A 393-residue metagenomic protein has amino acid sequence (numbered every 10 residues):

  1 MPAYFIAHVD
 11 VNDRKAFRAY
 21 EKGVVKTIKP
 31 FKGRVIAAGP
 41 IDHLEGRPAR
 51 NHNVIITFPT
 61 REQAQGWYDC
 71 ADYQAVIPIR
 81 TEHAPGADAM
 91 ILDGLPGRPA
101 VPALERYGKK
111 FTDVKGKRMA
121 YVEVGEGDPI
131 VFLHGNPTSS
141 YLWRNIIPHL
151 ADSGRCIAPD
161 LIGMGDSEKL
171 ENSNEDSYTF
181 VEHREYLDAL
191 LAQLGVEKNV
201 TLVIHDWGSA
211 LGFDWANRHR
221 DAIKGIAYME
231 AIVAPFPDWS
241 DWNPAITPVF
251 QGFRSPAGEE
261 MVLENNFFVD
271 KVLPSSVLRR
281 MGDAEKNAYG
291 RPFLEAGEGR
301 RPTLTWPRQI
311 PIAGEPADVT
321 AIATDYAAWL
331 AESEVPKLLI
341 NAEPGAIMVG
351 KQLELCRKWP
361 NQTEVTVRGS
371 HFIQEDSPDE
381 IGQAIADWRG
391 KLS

Functional and structural regions predicted by a protein language model:
M1-N53, P59-D69, Y73, D93-A100: Short S/T/G/P-rich N-terminal loop/turn motif that feeds into the first structured element of a domain
V11-N12, R61, E126, A342-G345 (+1 more regions): Acidic beta-to-alpha connecting loop that harbors the catalytic carboxylate
D13, C70, G135, H205-D206 (+2 more regions): Conserved acidic functional residues
Q74-H83: C-terminal structural segments of small proteins and small subunits
L92, L133-N136, V203, I340: Short hydrophobic segments within beta-strands
E105-K110, G116-M119, L142, I157 (+5 more regions): Flexible "cap/lid" subdomain of the alpha/beta-hydrolase fold that forms the substrate-access gate
E123-K169: Conserved HGGG/HGGXW glycine-rich cap/lid loop of the alpha/beta-hydrolase fold
G369-G382: Catalytic histidine-centered segment of alpha/beta-hydrolase-like enzymes
